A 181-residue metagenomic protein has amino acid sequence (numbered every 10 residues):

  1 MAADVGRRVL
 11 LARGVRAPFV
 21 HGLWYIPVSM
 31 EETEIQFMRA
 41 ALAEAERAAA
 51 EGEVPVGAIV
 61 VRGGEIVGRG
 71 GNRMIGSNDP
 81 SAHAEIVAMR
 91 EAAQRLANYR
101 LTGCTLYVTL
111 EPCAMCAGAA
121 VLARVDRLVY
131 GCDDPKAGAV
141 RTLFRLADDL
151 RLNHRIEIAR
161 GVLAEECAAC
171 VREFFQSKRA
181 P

Functional and structural regions predicted by a protein language model:
M1, L10-L11: N-terminal export leaders
H21-A48, M115-P181: Zinc-dependent deaminase
V56-R62: Short beta-strand scaffold segments in enzyme catalytic cores
R62-G63, R90, T102: A cytosolic small-molecule/anion-sensing beta-strand core signal
G76-V87: A short, polar/charged loop-to-alpha-helix boundary motif
N98-L110: Immediate flanking context of iron-sulfur cluster ligation sites
